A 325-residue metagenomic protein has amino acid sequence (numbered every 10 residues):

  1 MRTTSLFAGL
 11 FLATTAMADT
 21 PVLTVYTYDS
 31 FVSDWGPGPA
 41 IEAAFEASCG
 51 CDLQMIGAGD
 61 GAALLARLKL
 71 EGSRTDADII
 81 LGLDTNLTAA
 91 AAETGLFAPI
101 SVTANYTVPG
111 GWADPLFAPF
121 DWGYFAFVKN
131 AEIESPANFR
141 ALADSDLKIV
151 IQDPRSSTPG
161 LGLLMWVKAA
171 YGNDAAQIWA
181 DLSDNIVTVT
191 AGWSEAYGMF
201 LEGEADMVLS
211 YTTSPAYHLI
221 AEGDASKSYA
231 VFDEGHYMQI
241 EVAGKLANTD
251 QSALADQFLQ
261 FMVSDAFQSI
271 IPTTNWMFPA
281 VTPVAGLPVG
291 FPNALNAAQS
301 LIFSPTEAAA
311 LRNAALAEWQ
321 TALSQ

Functional and structural regions predicted by a protein language model:
V22, Y26-G38, G59-A63, T75-A205: Extracytoplasmic ligand-binding site segments that recognize negatively charged/polar headgroups
P39-M55: Short alpha-helix C-terminal cap/hinge motif
N86-A90, L201, A205-S226, N275: A ligand-binding cleft/hinge motif common to bilobed small-molecule-binding domains
A98-A104, L116-P119, R140, M207 (+2 more regions): Short beta-strand->loop
P109-G110, G123, W179-S183, V189-T190 (+2 more regions): Periplasmic-binding protein-like
A126-I133, K168, Q239-S252, I270-T273: A bilobed periplasmic-binding-protein/Venus flytrap-type ligand-binding module shared by bacterial periplasmic
L246-S300: Mature extracytoplasmic/periplasmic domains
P288-Q325: Extracellular/periplasmic bilobal clamshell ligand-binding domains
